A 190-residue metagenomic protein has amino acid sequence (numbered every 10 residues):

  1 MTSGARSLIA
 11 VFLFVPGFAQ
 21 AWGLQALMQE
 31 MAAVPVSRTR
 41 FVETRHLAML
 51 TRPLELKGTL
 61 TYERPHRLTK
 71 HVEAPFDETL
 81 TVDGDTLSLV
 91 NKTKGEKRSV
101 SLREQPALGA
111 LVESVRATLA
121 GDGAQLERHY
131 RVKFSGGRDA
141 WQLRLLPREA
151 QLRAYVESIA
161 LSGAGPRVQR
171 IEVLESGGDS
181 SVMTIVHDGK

Functional and structural regions predicted by a protein language model:
M1-I9: Bacterial N-terminal signal peptides that target proteins for export
V15, A19-V42, H46-P53: N-terminal leader/targeting segments and the immediate start of mature chains
F41, L68-V72, L87-V90, L143-L145 (+1 more regions): Short hydrophobic/aromatic-rich beta-strand segments that constitute the beta-sheet cores of beta-sandwich/beta-barrel
A48-R52, T79, A150-R153, G177: Short glycine/serine/proline-enriched coil/turn segments at secondary-structure junctions
E55-K57, D83, R153-E157: Short, surface-exposed coil-to-beta transition loops
T59-A110, S181: An acidic-aromatic
G95-W141: Flexible, surface-exposed loop/linker segments and immediately adjacent secondary-structure boundaries
G123-V132, G136-K190: Gly/Pro-enriched, hydrophobic low-complexity segments that function as extracytoplasmic propeptides/linkers
